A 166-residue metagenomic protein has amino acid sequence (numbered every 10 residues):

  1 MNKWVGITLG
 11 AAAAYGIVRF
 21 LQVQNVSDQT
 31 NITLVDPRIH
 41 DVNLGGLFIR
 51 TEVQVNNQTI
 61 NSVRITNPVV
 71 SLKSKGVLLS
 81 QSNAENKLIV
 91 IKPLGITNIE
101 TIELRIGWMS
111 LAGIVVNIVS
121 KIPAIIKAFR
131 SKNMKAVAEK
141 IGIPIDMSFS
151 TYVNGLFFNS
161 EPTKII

Functional and structural regions predicted by a protein language model:
M1-Q22: Single-pass alpha-helical membrane anchors
R19-L47: Low-complexity, acidic Ser/Thr/Pro/Gly-rich terminal tails and inter-domain linkers that flank the onset of structured
G45-E52, G142-P144: Short, solvent-exposed loop/turn segments enriched in Ser/Thr/Gly
V55-S62: Asparagine-centered strand-capping/turn motif at beta-strand->loop junctions
V63-V69: Short coil-to-beta strand junction motifs in C2/discoidin
K75-I126: Intrinsically disordered, low-complexity Pro/Gly/Ser/Thr-rich segments with frequent PxxP/GP/PP motifs and embedded
W108-I166: Terminal connector regions
